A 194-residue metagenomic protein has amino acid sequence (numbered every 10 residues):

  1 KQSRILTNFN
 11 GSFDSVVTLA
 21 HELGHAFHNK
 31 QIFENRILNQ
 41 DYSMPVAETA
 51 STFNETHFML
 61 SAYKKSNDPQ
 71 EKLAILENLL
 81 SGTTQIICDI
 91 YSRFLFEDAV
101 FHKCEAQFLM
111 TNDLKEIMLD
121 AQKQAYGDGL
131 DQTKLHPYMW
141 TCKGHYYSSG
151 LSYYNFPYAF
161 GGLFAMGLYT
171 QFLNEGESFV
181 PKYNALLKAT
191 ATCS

Functional and structural regions predicted by a protein language model:
K1-T7, L76, Q85, S92: Active-site-proximal, well-structured secondary-structure segments within enzyme catalytic domains
Q2-A20: Short pre-active-site segment immediately N-terminal to the catalytic Zn-binding motif
I5-N10, I37-Q40, E71-L80, K143-S149: Short, charged, low-complexity loops and linkers
N10, D14, D41-P45, T83 (+2 more regions): Short, solvent-exposed segments of well-ordered alpha helices
V17-T18, N29-F53: Post-HEXXH active-site segment of zinc metalloproteases
L19, F27, K64-K65, Q70 (+2 more regions): C-terminal, non-catalytic "cap/extension" segments appended to globular domains
H25, N29-R36, L60-K64: Conserved helix-loop functional segments at active or binding sites
S43-E71, L79-S81, Q85, G161: Post-HExxH zinc-binding segment in Zn-dependent metallohydrolases
